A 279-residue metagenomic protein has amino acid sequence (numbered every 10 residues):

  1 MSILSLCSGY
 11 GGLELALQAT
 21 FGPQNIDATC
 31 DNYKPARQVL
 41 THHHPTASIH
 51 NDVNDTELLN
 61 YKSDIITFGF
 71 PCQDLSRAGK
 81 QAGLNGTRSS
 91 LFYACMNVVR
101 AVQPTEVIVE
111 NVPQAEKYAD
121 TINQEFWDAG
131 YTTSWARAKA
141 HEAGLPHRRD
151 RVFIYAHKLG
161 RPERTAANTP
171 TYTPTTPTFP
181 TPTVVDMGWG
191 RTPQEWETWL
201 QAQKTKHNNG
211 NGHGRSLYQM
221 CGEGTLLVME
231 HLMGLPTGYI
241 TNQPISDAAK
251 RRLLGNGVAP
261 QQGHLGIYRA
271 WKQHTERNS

Functional and structural regions predicted by a protein language model:
I3-D55: SAM cofactor-binding core of SAM-dependent methyltransferases, primarily the Rossmann-like beta-alpha-beta module
G9, C30-D31, A36, D52 (+3 more regions): Active-site beta-strand/loop signature of hydrolases that rely on acidic residues for catalysis
Y10, F70-P71: Active-site glycine-rich loops that stabilize anionic/oxyanionic intermediates across multiple enzyme folds
G11, K34, Y93, E116-D120 (+1 more regions): A structural signal for well-ordered alpha-helical segments within the folded catalytic domains of diverse enzymes
L15-A19, H42, N97-R100, Q124 (+2 more regions): Short, well-ordered alpha-helices that flank and scaffold nucleotide-derived cofactor binding pockets
T20, A129, W135-S279: Class I SAM-dependent DNA methyltransferase catalytic core with a primary bias toward cytosine-5 DNMT/HhaI-like enzymes
Q24-I26, T46, S63-I66, P104: Local beta-strand N-terminus motif with an aromatic residue
D55-I65, C72-M187, R191: Class I S-adenosyl-L-methionine
